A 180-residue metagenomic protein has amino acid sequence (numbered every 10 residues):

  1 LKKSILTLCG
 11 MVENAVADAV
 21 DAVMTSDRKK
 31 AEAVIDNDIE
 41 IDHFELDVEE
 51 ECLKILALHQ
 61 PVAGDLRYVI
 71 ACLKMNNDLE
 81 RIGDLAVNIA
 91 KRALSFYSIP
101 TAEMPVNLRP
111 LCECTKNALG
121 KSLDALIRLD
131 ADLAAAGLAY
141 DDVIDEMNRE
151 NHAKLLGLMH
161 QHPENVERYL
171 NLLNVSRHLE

Functional and structural regions predicted by a protein language model:
L1-E180: Cytosolic, long alpha-helical scaffolding segments
